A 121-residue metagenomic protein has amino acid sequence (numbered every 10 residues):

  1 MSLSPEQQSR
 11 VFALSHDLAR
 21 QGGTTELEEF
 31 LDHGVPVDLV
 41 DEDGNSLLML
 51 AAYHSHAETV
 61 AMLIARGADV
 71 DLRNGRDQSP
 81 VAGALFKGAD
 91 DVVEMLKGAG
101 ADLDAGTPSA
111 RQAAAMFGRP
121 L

Functional and structural regions predicted by a protein language model:
M1-S9: TPR-adjacent "capping" and linker segments in tetratricopeptide-repeat scaffold/adaptor proteins
R10-E29: Alpha-helical segment of the N-proximal tetratricopeptide repeat
E26, E58-T59, D91-V92, P120-L121: Conserved ankyrin/ankyrin-like repeat signature
E28-P36, A61-D69, E94-D102: Ankyrin repeat domain, specifically the short helix-to-loop turn at the C-terminus of the second helix of each repeat
L39-V40, V70-R73, L103-G106: Ankyrin repeat boundary signal
